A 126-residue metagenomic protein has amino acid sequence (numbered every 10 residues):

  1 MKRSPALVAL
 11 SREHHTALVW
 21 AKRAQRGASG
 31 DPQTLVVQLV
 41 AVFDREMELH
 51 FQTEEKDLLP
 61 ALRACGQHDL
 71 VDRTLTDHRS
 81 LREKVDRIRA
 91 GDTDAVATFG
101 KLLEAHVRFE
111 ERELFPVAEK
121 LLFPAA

Functional and structural regions predicted by a protein language model:
M1-A126: Small-residue-biased structural context
